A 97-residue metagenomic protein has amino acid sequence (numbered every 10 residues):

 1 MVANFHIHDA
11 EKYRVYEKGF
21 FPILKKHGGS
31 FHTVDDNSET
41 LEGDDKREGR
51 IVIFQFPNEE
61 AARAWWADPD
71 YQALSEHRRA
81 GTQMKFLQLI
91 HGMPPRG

Functional and structural regions predicted by a protein language model:
M1-P69, H91-G97: Short S/T/G/P-rich N-terminal loop/turn motif that feeds into the first structured element of a domain
S30-H32, L74-S75, F86-L89: A short linear hydrophobic-aromatic micro-motif
A62-R63, D70-Q83: C-terminal structural segments of small proteins and small subunits
R79-G97: C-terminal end-helix/capping segment
